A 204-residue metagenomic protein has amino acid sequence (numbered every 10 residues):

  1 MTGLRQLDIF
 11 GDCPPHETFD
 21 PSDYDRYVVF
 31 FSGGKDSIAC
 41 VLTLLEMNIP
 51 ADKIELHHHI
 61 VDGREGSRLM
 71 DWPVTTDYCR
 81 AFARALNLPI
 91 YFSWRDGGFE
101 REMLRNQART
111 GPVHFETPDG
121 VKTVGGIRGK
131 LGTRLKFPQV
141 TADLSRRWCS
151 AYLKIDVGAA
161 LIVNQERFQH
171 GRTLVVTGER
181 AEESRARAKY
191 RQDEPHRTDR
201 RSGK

Functional and structural regions predicted by a protein language model:
T2-K204: ATP-dependent adenylation/nucleotidyltransferase module used to activate substrates
